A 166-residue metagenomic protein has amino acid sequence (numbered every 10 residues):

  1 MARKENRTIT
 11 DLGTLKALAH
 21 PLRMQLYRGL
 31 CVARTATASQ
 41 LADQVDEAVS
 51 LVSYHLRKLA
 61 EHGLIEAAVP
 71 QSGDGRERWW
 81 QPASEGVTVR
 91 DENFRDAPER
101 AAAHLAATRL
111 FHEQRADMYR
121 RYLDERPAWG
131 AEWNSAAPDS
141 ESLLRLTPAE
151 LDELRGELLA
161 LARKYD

Functional and structural regions predicted by a protein language model:
A2-K16: Short, Lys/Arg-enriched N-terminal segment that forms or immediately precedes the first helix of a structured domain
K16-H20, T37, P70-N93: Short, cationic-aromatic polyanion-contact patches
M24-R28: Pre-recognition alpha-helix immediately N-terminal to the DNA-recognition helix within helix-turn-helix or winged-helix
Q40-Q44: A short acidic, leucine-rich amphipathic alpha-helix
G63: Glycine-centered, phosphate/nucleic-acid-interacting loop/turn motifs that mediate DNA/RNA or nucleotide
Q81-S142: Amphipathic alpha-helical dimerization/coiled-coil segments that flank or bridge DNA-binding/regulatory modules
A128-D166: Charged, low-complexity intrinsically disordered regulatory/assembly segments
